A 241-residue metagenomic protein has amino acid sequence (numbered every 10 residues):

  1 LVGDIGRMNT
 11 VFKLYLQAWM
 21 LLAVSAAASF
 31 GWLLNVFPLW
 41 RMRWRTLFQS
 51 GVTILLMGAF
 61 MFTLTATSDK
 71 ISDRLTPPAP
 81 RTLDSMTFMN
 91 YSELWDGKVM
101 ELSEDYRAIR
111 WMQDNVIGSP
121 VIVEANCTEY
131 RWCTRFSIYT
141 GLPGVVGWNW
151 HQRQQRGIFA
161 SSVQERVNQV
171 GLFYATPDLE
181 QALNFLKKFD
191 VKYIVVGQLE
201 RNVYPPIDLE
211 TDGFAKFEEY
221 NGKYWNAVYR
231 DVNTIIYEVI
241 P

Functional and structural regions predicted by a protein language model:
L1-D4: Juxtamembrane "helix-exit" motif on the non-cytosolic side of transmembrane helices
R7-W32: Hydrophobic/aromatic-rich transmembrane helices and adjacent perimembrane loops
F12, W40-R43, R107: Conserved, well-structured beta-alpha core segment at the onset of a catalytic domain
A23-A27, W32, V36, A66 (+2 more regions): Short, well-ordered loop/turn and helix-capping segments at boundaries between secondary-structure elements and domains
L33-S68, R74: Signature aromatic-anchored transmembrane alpha helix within multi-pass, membrane-resident enzymes that catalyze glycan
L64-P241: Extracytoplasmic
